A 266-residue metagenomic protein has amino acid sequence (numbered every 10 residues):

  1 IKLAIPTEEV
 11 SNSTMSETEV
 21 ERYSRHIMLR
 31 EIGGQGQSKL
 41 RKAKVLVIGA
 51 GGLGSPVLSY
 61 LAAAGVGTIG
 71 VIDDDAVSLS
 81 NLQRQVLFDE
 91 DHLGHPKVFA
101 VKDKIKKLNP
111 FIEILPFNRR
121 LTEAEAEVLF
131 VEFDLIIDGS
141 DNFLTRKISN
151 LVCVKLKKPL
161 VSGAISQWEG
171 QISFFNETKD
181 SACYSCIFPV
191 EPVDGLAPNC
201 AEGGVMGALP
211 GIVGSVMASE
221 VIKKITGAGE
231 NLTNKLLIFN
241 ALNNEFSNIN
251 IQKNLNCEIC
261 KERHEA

Functional and structural regions predicted by a protein language model:
I1-A266: Adenine nucleotide-associated cytosolic modules
